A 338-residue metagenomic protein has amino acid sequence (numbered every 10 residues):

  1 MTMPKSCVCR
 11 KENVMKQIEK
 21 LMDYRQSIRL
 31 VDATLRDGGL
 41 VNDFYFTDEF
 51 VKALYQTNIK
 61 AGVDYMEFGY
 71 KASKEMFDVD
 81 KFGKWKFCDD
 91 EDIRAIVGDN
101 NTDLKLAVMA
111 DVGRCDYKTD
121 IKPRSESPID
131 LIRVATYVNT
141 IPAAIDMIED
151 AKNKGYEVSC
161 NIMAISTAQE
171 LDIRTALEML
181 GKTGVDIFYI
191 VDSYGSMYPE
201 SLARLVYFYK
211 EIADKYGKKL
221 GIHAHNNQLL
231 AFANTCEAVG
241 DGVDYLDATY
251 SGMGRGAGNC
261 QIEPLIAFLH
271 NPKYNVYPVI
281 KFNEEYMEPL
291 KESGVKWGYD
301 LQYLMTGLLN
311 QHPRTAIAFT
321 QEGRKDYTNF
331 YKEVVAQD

Functional and structural regions predicted by a protein language model:
M1-M3: Methionine residue identity
C7-D338: Catalytic cores and adjacent flexible loops of soluble metabolic enzymes that perform enolate/carbanion chemistry on
